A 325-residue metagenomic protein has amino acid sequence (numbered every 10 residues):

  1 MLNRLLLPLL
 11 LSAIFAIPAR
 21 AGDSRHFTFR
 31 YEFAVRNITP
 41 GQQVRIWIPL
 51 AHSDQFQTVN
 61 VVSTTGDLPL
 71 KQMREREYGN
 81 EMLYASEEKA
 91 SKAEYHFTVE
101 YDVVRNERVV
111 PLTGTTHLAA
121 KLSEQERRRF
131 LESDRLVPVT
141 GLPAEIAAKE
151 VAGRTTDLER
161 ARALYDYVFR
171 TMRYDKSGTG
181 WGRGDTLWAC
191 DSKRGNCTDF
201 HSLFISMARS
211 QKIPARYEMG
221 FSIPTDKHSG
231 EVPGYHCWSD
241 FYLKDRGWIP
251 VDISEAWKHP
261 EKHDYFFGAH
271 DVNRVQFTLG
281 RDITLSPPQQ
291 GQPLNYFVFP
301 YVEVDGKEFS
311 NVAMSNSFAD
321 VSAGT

Functional and structural regions predicted by a protein language model:
M1-L5: Positively charged n-region of N-terminal signal peptides that target proteins for export
L6-A16: Bacterial N-terminal signal peptides
A21-V109: Intrinsically disordered, low-complexity N-terminal segments that are enriched in acidic
T39, A51-Q55, V104, A148-A152 (+4 more regions): Sec-exported extracytoplasmic/periplasmic mature domains
E75, H96-D191: Acidic low-complexity segments
R160-L164, K193-A208: Active-site nucleophilic cysteine motif
S202-G291: Hydrophobic/aromatic-rich core segments of domains that either
F266, H270-T325: Low-complexity, Gly/Ser/Thr/Pro-rich intrinsically disordered linker/tail segments
